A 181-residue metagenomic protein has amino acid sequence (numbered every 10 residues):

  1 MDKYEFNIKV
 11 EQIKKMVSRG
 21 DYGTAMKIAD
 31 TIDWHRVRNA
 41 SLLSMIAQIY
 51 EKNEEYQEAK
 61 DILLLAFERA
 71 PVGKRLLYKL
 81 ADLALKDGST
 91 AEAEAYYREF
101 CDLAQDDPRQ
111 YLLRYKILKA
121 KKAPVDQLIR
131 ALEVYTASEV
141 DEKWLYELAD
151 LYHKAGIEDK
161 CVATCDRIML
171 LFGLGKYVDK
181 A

Functional and structural regions predicted by a protein language model:
E5-K52: Alpha-helical segment of the N-proximal tetratricopeptide repeat
N7, A40-S41, K74-R75, R109 (+2 more regions): Start-of-helix register in tetratricopeptide repeats
E11-K15, I49, L83, I117-L118 (+3 more regions): Residue-level signature for tetratricopeptide repeat
G20, E54, G88, K122-A123 (+1 more regions): Residue-level detector of the short coil/turn that links helix A to helix B within each tetratricopeptide repeat
A25, A59, A93, Q127-L128 (+1 more regions): Single-residue signature of alpha-solenoid repeat helices
V37, P71, Q105, E139-V140 (+1 more regions): Short coil turns that delineate tetratricopeptide repeat
M45-E51, L64, K79-K86, E94-V140: Alpha-helical adaptor scaffolds
D102-A104, G156-Y177: TPR/TPR-like (Sel1-like) alpha-helical repeat modules
